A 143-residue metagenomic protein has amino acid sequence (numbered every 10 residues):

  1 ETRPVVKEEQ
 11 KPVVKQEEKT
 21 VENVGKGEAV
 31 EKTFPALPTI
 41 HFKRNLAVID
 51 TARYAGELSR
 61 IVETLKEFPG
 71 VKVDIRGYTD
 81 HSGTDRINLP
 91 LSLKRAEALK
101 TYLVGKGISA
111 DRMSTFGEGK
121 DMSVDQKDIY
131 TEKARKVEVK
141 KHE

Functional and structural regions predicted by a protein language model:
E1-K72: Periplasmic peptidoglycan-binding/tethering modules of Gram-negative envelope proteins
A47-V48, A52-A55, Y78-E143: Periplasmic OmpA-like peptidoglycan-binding domain that tethers envelope proteins to the cell wall
I75: Conserved phosphate/oxyanion-binding catalytic-loop motifs
